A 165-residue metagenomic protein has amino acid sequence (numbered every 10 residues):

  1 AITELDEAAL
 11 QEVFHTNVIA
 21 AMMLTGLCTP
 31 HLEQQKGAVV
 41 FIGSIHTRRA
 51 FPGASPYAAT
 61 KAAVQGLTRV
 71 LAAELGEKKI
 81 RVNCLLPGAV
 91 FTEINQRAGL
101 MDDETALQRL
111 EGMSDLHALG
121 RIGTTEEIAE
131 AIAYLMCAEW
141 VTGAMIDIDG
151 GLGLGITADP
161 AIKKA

Functional and structural regions predicted by a protein language model:
A1-Q11, G53-P56, Q96, A161-K164: Conserved mid-core segment of classical short-chain dehydrogenase/reductases
I2-T3, R49-S55, E77, G120: Active-site loop immediately N-terminal to the catalytic Tyr-X3-Lys motif of short-chain dehydrogenase/reductase
T3-M22, V40, V64, S114 (+1 more regions): Catalytic Tyr-X3-Lys loop
M22, R121-I148, G153: C-terminal substrate-recognition "lid" of short-chain dehydrogenase/reductases
T25, T60, T68: Active-site helix of classical SDR
P30, A73-E77: Alpha-helical segment proximal to the catalytic Tyr-Lys
S44: Residue(s) in the substrate-gating loop at a strand-loop-helix junction that position the organic substrate next
R48, L86-A98: Short, flexible catalytic-loop segment of classical short-chain dehydrogenase/reductase
